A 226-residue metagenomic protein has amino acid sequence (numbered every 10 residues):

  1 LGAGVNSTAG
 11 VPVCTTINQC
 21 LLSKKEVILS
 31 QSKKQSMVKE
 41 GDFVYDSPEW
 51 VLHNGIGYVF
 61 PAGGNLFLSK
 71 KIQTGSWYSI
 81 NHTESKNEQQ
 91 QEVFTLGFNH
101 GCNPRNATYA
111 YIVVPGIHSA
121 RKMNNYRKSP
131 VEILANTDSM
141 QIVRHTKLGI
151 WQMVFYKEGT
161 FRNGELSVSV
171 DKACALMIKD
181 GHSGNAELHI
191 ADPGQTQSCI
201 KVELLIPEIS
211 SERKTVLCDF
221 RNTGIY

Functional and structural regions predicted by a protein language model:
L1-Y226: Terminal accessory/anchoring regions of large secretory-pathway or extracellular enzymes
